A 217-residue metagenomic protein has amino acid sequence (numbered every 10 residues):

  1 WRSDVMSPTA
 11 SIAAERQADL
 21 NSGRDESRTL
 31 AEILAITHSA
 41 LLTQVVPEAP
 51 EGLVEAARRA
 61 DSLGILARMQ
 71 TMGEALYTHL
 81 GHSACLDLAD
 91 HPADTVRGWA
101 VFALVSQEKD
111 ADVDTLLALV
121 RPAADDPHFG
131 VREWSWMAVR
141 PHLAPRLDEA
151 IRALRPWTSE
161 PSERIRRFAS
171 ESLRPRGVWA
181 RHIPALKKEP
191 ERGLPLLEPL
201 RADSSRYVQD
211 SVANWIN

Functional and structural regions predicted by a protein language model:
W1-N217: Surface-facing alpha-helical segments and adjacent helix-coil boundary elements at the starts of domains
